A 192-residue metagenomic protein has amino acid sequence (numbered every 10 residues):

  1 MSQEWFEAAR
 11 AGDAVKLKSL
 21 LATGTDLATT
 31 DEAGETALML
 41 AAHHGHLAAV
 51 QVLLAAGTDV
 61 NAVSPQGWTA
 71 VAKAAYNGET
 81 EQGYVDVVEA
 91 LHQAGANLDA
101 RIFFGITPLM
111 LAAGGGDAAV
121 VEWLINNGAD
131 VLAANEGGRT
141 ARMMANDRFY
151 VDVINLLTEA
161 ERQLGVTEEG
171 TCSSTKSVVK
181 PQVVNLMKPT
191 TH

Functional and structural regions predicted by a protein language model:
M1-E7, A94, N127, R139 (+1 more regions): Ankyrin-repeat-protein effector appendages
K16, A48-A49, D86-V87, A119-V120 (+1 more regions): Conserved ankyrin/ankyrin-like repeat signature
